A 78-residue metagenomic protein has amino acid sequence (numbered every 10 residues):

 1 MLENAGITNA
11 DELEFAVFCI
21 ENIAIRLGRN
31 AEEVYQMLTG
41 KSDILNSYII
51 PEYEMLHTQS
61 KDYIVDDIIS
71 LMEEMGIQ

Functional and structural regions predicted by a protein language model:
L2-E33: N-terminal acidic leader/helix
I7-E12, S42-N46, E74: Short amphipathic alpha-helical segments, especially helix-boundary/capping motifs
N9-A10, E21, Q36-M37, I50 (+2 more regions): Intrinsically disordered, low-complexity, basic-enriched segments
I23-L27, L38, I68, M72-M75: Generic structural signal for hydrophobic core residues of well-folded globular domains
A24, N30-L56: Amphipathic, hydrophobic secondary-structure cores in small proteins
P51-Q78: Long, compositionally biased
